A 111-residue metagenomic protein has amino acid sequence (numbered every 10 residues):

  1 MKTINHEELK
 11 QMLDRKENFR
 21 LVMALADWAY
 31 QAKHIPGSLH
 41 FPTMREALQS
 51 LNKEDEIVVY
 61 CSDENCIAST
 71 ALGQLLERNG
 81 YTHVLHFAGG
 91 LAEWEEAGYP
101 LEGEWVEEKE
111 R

Functional and structural regions predicted by a protein language model:
M1-R20, D27-V58, D63-R111: Rhodanese-like catalytic fold shared by cysteine-dependent sulfurtransferases and DSP/PTP-type phosphatases
